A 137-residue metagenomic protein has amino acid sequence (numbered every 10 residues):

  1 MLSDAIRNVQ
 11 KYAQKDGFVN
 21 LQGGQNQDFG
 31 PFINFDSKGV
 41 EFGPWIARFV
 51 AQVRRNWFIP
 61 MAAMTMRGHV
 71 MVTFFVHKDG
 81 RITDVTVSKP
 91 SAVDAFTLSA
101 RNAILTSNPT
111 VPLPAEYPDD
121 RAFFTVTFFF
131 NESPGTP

Functional and structural regions predicted by a protein language model:
M1-D36, V50-W57, H77-K89, L98-P112 (+1 more regions): Conserved "boundary/linchpin" sites in short secondary-structure elements
E41-W45, F49, A92, F96: Short amphipathic alpha-helical segments
P60-T65, E116: Surface-exposed patches in mature extracellular/periplasmic domains of secreted proteins
T65-M71: Short, small/polar residue-rich loop motifs at catalytic or cofactor-binding pockets
